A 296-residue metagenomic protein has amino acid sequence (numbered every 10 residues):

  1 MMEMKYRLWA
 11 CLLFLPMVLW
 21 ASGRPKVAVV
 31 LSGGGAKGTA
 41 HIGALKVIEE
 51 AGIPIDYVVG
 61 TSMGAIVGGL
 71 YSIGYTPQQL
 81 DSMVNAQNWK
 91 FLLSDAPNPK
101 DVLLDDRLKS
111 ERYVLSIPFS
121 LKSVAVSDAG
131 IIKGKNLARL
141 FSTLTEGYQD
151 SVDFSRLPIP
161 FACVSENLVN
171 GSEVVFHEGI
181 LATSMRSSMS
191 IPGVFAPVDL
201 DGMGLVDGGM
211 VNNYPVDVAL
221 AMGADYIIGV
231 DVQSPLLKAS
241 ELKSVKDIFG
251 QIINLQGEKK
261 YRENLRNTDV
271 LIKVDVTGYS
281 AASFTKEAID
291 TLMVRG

Functional and structural regions predicted by a protein language model:
M1-A10: Bacterial N-terminal signal peptides that target proteins for export
L12-A21: Hydrophobic h-region of N-terminal signal peptides that target proteins for export in Gram-negative bacteria
A21-T61, G69-R295: Patatin-like phospholipase
